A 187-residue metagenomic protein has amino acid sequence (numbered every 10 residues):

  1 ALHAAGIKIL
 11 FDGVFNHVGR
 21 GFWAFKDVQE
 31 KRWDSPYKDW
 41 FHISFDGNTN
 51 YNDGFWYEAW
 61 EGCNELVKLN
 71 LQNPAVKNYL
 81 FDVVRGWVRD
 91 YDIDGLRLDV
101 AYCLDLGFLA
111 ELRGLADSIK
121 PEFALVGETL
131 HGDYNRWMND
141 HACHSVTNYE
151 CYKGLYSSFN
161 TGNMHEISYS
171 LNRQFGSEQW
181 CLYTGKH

Functional and structural regions predicted by a protein language model:
A1-D90, L112-S118, N135-R136, S157-S158: Substrate-binding/active-site clefts of carbohydrate-active enzymes
G13-F22, D99-D105, E128-D133: Short, solvent-exposed turn/loop segments enriched in Gly/Ser/Thr/Pro and often Arg
D27, R113-H187: Conserved alpha/beta catalytic core and glycan-binding cleft of carbohydrate-active enzymes
F108-L109: Residues at alpha-helix caps and immediate loop-helix transition turns in enzyme cores, especially N- and C-cap
